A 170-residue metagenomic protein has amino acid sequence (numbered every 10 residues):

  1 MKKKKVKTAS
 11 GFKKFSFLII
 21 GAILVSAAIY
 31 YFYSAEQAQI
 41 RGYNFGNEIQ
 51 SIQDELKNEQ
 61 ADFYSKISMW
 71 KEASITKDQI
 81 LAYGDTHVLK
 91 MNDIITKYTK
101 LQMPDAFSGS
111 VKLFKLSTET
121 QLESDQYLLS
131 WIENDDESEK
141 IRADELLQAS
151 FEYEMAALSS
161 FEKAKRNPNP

Functional and structural regions predicted by a protein language model:
M1-G11: N-terminal Lys/Arg-rich, disordered targeting/topogenic segments
S10-F15, A73-K77: An N-terminal domain-start capping segment
K14-Y31: Hydrophobic membrane-insertion alpha-helices, especially the h-region of bacterial N-terminal signal peptides
I29-E36, L128, I132: Structural signature of transmembrane alpha-helix termini at the membrane-water interface
Y31-S51: Ser/Thr/Pro/Gly-rich low-complexity linker/stalk segments immediately outside membranes or between
N44-P170: Alpha-helical segments in soluble extracytoplasmic regions
